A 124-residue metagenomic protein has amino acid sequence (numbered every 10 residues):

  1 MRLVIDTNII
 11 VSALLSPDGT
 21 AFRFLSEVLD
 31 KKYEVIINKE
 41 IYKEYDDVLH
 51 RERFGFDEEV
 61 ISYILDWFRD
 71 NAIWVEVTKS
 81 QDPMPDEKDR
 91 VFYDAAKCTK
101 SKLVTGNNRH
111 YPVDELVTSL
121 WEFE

Functional and structural regions predicted by a protein language model:
M1-D18: Metal-dependent nucleic-acid phosphoesterase active-site entry motif
V4, V104-T105: Generic enzyme active-site microenvironment
I5, T20-H50: PIN/NYN-family metal-dependent endoribonuclease catalytic core
I9-I10, I41, R109-Y111: Alpha-helix capping/helix-boundary segments
F54-G55: Membrane interface segments of multi-pass transport proteins and intramembrane proteases
E58-R69: Short, well-structured alpha-helical segments
D70-V104: Mid-chain, well-packed structural core segment of small domains
R90, K97-K102, N108-E124: Acidic, PIN/NYN-like endoribonuclease modules and their adjacent C-terminal/linker elements
